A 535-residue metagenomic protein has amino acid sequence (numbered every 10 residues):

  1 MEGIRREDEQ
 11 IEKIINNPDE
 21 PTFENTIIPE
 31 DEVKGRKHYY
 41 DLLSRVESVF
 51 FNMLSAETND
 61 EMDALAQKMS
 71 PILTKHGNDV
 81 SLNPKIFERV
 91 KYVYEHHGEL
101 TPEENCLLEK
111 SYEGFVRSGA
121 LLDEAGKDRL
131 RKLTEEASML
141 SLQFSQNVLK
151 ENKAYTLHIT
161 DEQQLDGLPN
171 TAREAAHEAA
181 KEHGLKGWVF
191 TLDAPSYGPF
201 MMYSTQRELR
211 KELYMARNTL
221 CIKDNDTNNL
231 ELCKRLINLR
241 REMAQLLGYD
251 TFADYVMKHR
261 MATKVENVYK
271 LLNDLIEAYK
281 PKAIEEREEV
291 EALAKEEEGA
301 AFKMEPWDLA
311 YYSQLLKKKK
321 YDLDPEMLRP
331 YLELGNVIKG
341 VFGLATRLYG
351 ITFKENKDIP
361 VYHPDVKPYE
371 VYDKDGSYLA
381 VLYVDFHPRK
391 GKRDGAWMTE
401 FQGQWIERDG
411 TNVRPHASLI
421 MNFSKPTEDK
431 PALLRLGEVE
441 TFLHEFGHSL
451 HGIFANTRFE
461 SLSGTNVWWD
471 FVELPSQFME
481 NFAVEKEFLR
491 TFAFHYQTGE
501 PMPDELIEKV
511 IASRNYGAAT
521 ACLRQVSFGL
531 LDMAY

Functional and structural regions predicted by a protein language model:
M1-L168: N-terminal helix-rich structural modules
P18-E20, S48-M69, V90-K132, V189-E231 (+3 more regions): Short His/Asp/Glu-rich catalytic/ion-coordination signatures at enzyme active sites or charged loops
L107, Q146, K150-T191, K234 (+4 more regions): Active-site-proximal, well-structured secondary-structure segments within enzyme catalytic domains
N225, N229, P330, L334 (+2 more regions): Alpha-helix N-cap/helix-initiation motif
R241, G248, L436-I453, S476: Active-site recognition of the HExxH zinc-binding catalytic motif
D250-V256, I453-S463: Glycine-rich phosphate/pyrophosphate-binding loops and their adjacent beta-strand/loop elements at enzyme active sites
R458-V467, V472-L474, M479: Substrate-binding beta-hairpin/strand module that engages nucleic acids
